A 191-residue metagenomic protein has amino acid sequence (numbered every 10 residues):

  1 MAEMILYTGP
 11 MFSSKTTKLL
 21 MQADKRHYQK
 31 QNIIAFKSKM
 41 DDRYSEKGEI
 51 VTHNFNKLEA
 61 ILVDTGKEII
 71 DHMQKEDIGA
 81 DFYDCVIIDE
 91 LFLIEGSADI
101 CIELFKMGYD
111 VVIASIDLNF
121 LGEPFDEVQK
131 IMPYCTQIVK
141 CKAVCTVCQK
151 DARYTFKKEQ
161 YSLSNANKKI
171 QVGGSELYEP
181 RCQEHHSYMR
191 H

Functional and structural regions predicted by a protein language model:
M1-K75, N119-K130, A143, S164-N165 (+1 more regions): Conserved P-loop
L6, C85-I87, V112: Structural motif
H27, F105-K106: Anion (oxyanion) recognition and catalysis
G79-I94: Conserved P-loop NTPase "ATPase switch" module shared by AAA+ and STAND
E90-C101, L118-F125: Conserved ATPase-coupling elements of RecA-like P-loop NTPase cores
D110-D117: Structural recognition of the conserved hydrophobic beta-strand(s) that form the central parallel beta-sheet of P-loop
C135: Short basic (Lys/Arg) and small-residue
V144-Q171: Short recognition patches in nucleic-acid-associated and regulatory proteins
